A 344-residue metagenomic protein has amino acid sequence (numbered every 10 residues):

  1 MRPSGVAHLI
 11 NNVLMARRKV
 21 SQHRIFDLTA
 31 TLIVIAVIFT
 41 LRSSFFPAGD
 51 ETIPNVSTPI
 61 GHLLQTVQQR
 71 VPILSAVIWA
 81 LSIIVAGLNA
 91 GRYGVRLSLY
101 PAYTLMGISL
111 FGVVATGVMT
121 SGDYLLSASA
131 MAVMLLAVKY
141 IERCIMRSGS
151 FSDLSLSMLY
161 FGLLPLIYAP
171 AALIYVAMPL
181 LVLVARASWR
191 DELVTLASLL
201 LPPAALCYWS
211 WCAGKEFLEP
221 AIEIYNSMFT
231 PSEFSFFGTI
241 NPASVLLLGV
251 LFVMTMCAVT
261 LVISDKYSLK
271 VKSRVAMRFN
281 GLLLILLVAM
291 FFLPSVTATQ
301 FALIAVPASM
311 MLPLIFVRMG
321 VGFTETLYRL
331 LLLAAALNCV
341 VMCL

Functional and structural regions predicted by a protein language model:
T31-I33, R190-W209: Hydrophobic alpha-helical membrane-interfacial segments at the cytosolic entry of transmembrane helices
P54-Q69, A221-V245, C257-L261: Juxtamembrane membrane-water interface segments that cap and precede transmembrane helices
A90, G94-V114, A132: Transmembrane-helix signature of polytopic, membrane-embedded enzymes that assemble or transfer cell-envelope glycans
I108-A128: Aromatic- and kink-enriched transmembrane "portal" helix at the membrane-lumen/periplasm boundary that abuts
L135-S152: Membrane-interface transmembrane helices that cradle and orient dolichyl/undecaprenyl
D153-I167: Membrane-interface alpha helices of multi-pass inner-membrane proteins
I174-L200: Perimembrane helix-loop-helix junctions
T260-G320: Membrane-water interface signatures at transmembrane helix termini and the short loops that connect adjacent helices
